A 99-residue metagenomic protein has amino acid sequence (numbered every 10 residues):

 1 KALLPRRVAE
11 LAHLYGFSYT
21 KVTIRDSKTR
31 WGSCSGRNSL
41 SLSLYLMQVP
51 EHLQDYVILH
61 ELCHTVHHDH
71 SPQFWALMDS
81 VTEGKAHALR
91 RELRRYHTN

Functional and structural regions predicted by a protein language model:
K1-Y56, T65-N99: Active-site-proximal or metal-binding-adjacent scaffold patches in catalytic folds
E61: Walker B catalytic acidic pair
